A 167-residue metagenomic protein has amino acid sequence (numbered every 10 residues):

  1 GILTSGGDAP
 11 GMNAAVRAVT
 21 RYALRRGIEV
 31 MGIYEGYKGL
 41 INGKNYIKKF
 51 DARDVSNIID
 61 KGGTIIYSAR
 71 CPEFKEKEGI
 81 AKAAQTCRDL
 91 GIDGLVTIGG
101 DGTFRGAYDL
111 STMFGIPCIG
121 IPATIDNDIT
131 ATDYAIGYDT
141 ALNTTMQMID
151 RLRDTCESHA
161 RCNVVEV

Functional and structural regions predicted by a protein language model:
G1-G7, T64-A69, D93-T97, C162-E166: Short glycine-rich or small-residue beta-strand-to-loop segments that form or flank ligand, phosphate, metal/Fe-S
G1-K44: N-terminal phosphate-binding or glycine-rich loops at protein starts, especially the Walker A/P-loop of NTPases
S5-D8, I33-G39, R70-C71, G100-T103 (+1 more regions): Short, ordered loop/turn segments at secondary-structure junctions
A14-V19, G102-I116: Short Gly/Thr/Asp-enriched flexible loops that form oxyanion-binding sites at enzyme active sites
A23, S56-D60, T86-G91, L110-M113 (+1 more regions): Solvent-exposed alpha-helices and their adjacent loops that cap or buttress functional pockets in soluble metabolic
G27, M31-Y34, S111-A135, L142-T144: Short, acidic/small-residue loops that bind anionic groups at enzyme active sites
L40-T97, T103, A135-D150: Glycine-rich oxoanion-binding loops at beta->alpha junctions
Q147-V167: Polyanion-binding loop/helix "lid" in catalytic or ligand-binding cores
